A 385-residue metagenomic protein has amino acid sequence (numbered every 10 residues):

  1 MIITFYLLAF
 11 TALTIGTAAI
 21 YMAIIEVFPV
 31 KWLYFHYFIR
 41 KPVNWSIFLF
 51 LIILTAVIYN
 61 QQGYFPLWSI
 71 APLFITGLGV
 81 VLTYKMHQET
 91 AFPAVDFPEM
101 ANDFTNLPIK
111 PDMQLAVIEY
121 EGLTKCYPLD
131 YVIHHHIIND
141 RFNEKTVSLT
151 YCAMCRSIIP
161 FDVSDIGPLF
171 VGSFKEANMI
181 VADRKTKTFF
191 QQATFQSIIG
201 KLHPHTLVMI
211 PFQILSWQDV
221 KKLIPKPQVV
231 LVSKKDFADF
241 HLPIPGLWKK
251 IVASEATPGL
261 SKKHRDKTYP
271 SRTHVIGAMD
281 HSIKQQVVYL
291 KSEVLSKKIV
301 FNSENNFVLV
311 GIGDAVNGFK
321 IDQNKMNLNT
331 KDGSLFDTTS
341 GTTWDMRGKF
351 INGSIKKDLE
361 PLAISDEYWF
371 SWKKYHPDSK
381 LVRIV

Functional and structural regions predicted by a protein language model:
I2-V385: Mid-to-C-terminal functional-domain signal that highlights helix-capping/loop sites within ligand-binding modules
